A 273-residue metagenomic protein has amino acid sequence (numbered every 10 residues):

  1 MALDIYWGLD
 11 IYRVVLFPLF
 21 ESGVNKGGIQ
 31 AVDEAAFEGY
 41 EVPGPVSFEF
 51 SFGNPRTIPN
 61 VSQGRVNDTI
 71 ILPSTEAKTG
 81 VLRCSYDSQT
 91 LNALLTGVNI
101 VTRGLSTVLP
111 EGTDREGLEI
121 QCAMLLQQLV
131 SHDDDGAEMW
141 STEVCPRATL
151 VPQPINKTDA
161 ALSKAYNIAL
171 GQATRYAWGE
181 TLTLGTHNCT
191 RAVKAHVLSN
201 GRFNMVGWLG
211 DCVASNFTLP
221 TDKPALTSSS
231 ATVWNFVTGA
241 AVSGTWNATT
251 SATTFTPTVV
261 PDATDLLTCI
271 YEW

Functional and structural regions predicted by a protein language model:
M1-F50: Polar/acidic, low-complexity leader/linker segments enriched in S/T/G and N/D
I29-Q63, L94-E116: Short N-terminal edge-element motif at the start of the domain
I58-A93, G97, D159-R175: Oligomerization/assembly interface segments of phage tail-like spikes and tubes
N60-D68, T107-G112, K157-T158, W208-P224 (+1 more regions): Surface-exposed ligand/attachment interfaces on beta-rich extracellular proteins
I70-D135: Extracellular-facing segments of soluble proteins and assemblies that are Gly/Ser/Thr-biased and enriched in aromatics
I71-S74, E111-E116, Q153-S163, V259-V260: Exposed beta-sheet edge/beta-hairpin loop segments within beta-rich domains
V144-M205, E272-W273: Mixed-charge, glycine-accented linear interaction segment located at domain edges/termini
C189-A248, T254-F255, V260-W273: Extended beta-strand solenoid/passenger and fiber regions
